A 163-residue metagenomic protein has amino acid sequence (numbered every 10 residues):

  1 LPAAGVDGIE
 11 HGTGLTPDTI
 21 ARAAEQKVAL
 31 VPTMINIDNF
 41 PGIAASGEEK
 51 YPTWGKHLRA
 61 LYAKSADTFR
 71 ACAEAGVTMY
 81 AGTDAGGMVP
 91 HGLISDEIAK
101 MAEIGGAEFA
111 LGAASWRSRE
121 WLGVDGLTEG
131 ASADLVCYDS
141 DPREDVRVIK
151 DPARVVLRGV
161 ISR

Functional and structural regions predicted by a protein language model:
L1-A66, A75, Y80, A85-M88 (+2 more regions): Active-site core of metal-dependent hydrolases
G8-H11, L135, R154: Well-ordered beta-strand positions
T53, L61-D141: His/Asp/Glu-enriched, well-ordered alpha-helical/loop segment that forms or immediately abuts the divalent-metal
E144: Small/polar (Gly/Ser/Thr/Ala-rich) solvent-exposed segments that form structured loops/beta-strands/short helices used
V148-K150: Short, small/polar residue-rich loop motifs at catalytic or cofactor-binding pockets
